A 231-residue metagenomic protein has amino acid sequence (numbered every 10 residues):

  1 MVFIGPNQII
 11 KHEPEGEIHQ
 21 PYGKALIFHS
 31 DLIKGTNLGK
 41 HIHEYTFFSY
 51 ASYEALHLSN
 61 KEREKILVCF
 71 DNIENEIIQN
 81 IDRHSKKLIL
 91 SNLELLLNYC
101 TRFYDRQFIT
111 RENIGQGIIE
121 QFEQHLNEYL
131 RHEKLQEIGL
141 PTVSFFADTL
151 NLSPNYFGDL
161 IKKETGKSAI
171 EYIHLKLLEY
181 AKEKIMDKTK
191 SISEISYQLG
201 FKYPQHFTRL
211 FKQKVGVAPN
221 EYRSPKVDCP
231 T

Functional and structural regions predicted by a protein language model:
M1-A51: N-terminal regulatory/effector-sensing and dimerization cores that precede helix-turn-helix DNA-binding domains
F48-E94, Y99-C100: Amphipathic alpha-helical segments enriched in hydrophobic/aromatic residues interleaved with Lys/Arg
R102-N113: C-terminal regulatory or interaction extensions
E112-L150, E171-K190: A short, Lys/Arg-enriched amphipathic alpha-helix from helix-turn-helix/homeodomain DNA-binding modules
F145-D148, L152, F157, I161 (+3 more regions): Append "Primarily bacterial transcriptional regulators
K163-K202, S224-T231: Terminal helix-turn-helix DNA-binding modules in bacterial transcription factors
T208-T231: …primarily DNA-binding HTH/wHTH and HhH modules…
